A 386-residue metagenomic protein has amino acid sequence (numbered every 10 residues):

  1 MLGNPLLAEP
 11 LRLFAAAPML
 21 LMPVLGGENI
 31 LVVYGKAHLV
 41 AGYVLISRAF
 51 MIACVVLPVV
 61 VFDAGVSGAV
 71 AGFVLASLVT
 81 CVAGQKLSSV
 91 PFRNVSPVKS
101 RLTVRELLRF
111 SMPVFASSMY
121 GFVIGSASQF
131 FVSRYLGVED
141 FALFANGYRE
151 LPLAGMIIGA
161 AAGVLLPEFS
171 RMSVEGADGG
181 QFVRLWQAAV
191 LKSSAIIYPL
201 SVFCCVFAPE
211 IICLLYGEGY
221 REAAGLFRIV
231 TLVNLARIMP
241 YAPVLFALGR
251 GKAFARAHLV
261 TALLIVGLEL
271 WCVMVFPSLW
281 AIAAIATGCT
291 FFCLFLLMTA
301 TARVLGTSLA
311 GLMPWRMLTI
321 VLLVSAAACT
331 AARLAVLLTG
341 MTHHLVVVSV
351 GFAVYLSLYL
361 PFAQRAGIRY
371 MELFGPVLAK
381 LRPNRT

Functional and structural regions predicted by a protein language model:
M1, F122-A154, E168-M172, C204 (+2 more regions): Helix-terminus/linker motif at the lipid-water interface of multi-pass membrane proteins
M1-G3, L13, A53, L57 (+6 more regions): Alpha-helical transmembrane segments of multi-pass membrane transport and lipid-handling proteins
A8-E9, V66, A71, T103-F110 (+4 more regions): Interfacial/gating helices of multi-pass transporter permease domains
A8-R12, A41-V90, F110, L259-G267 (+2 more regions): Hydrophobic alpha-helical transmembrane segments
L20-Y43, T231-V260: Membrane-interface junctions at transmembrane-helix termini in multi-pass inner-membrane proteins
V32-V33, F92, G147, L151-V190 (+2 more regions): Helix-loop junctions and terminal segments of transmembrane helices in multi-pass membrane transport/translocation
V66-V70, V82-G125, V164, E168-R184 (+2 more regions): Interhelical loop/hinge segments that connect adjacent transmembrane helices in multipass membrane
A302-R303, T307-A310, C329-T386: Membrane-proximal transmembrane or re-entrant/amphipathic helices at the cytosolic face
